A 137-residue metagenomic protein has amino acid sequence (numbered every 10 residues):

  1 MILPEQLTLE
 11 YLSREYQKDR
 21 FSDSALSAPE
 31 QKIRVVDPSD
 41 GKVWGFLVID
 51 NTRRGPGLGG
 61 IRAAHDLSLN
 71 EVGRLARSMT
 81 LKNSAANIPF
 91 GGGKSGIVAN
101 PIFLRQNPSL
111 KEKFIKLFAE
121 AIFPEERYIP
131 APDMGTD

Functional and structural regions predicted by a protein language model:
M1-D137: N-terminal ligand-binding/catalytic initiation module
